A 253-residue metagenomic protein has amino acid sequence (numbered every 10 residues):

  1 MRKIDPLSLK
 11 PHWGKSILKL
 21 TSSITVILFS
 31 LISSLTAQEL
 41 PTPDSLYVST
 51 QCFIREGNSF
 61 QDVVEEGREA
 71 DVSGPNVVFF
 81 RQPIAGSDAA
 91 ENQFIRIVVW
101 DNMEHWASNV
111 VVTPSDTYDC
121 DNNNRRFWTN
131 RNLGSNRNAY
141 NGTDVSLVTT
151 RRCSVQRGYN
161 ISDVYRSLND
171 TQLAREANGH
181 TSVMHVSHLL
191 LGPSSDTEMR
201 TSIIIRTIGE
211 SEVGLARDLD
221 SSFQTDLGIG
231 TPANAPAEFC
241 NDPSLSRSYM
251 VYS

Functional and structural regions predicted by a protein language model:
M1-L18: N-terminal secretory signal peptides that target proteins for export/translocation
R2, I27, L35, V77-V78: Short non-domain terminal segments
K3, P11, T25-V26, S162 (+2 more regions): Low-complexity, intrinsically disordered regions enriched in charged/polar residues
H12-G14, S23-T25, T36: Intrinsic disorder/low-complexity segments in short proteins, especially the signal peptide and propeptide regions
K19-I32: Bacterial N-terminal signal peptides
A37-S253: Short S/T/G/P-rich N-terminal loop/turn motif that feeds into the first structured element of a domain
